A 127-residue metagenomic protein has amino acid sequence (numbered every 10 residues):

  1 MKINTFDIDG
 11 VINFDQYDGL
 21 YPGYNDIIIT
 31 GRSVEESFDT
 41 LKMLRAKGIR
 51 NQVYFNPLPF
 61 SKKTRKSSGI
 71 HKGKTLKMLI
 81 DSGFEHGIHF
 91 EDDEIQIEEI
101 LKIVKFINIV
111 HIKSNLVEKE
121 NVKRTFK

Functional and structural regions predicted by a protein language model:
M1-I70: Alpha-helical substrate-recognition element adjacent to the catalytic core
I28-T30, H89, H111: Structural beta-sheet core signal
T40-K47, M78, E98-K105: Short, aromatic/basic amphipathic alpha-helical patches
I49-N56, D81, R124-K127: Structural recognition of alpha->loop->beta junctions
T64-L79, N121-K127: Short, surface-exposed amphipathic charged segments that create phosphate/polyanion-binding patches used for binding
K72-E94: Conserved Lys-Pro-Asp/Glu-containing loop-to-beta segment of HAD-superfamily phosphomonoesterases, centered on
E85, E94-K127: Asp-based, Mg2+/Mn2+-dependent phosphohydrolase catalytic module
